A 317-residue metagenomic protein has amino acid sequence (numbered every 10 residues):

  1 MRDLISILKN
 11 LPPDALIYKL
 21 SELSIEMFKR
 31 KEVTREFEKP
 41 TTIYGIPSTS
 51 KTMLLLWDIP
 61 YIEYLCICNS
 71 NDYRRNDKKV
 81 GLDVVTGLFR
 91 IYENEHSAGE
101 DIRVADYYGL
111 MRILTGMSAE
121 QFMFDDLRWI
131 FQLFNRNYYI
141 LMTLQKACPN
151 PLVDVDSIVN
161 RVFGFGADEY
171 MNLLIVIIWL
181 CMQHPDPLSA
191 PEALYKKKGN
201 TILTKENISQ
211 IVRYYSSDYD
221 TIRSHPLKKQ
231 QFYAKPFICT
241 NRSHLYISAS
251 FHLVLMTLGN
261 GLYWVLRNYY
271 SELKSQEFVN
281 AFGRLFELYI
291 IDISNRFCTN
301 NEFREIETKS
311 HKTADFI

Functional and structural regions predicted by a protein language model:
M1, L11-S24, G166-E169, A249-S250 (+2 more regions): General structural signal for secondary-structure boundaries
M1-D154: N-terminal nucleotide-handling cores and adjacent loading/scaffold lobes of large enzymes and macromolecular assemblies
L82-F297: Interfaces and regulatory segments of ATP-dependent nucleotide/adenylate/phosphodiester-chemistry enzymes
I293-F316: A short acidic/basic microdomain associated with nuclease active sites
